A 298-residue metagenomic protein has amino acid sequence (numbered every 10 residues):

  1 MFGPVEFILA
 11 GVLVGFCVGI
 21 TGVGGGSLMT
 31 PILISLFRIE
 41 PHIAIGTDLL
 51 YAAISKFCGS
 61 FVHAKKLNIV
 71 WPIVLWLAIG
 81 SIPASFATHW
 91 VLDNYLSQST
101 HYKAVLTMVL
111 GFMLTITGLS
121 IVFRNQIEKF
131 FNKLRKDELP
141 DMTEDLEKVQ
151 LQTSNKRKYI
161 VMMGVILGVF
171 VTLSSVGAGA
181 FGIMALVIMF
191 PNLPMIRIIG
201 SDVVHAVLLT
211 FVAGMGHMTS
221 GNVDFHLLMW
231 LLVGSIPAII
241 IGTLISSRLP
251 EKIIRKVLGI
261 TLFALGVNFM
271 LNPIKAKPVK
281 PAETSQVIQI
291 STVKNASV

Functional and structural regions predicted by a protein language model:
M1-A10, S35, K65-V169, L173 (+1 more regions): Juxtamembrane transmembrane-helix boundary motif
V14, V18, L167-T172, V187-I188 (+4 more regions): Hydrophobic transmembrane alpha-helices of secondary-active solute transporters
G22-M29, S175-I183: Transmembrane helix boundary and interhelical junction motifs in multipass membrane proteins
G24-W76: Juxtamembrane transmembrane-helix termini in multi-pass membrane transport proteins
M29-I43, F181-R197: Interfacial segments of multi-pass membrane proteins
P31, F57-K66, G168-T172, G182-M184 (+2 more regions): Generic transmembrane alpha-helix signature in multi-pass membrane proteins, especially transporters/channels
G46, I199-G200, G259: Conserved glycine-rich helix-kink/hinge and helix-boundary motifs of the Major Facilitator Superfamily
D48-A52, D202-A206, L227-L232: Short hydrophobic/aromatic, small-residue-rich stretches within specific transmembrane helices of secondary active
